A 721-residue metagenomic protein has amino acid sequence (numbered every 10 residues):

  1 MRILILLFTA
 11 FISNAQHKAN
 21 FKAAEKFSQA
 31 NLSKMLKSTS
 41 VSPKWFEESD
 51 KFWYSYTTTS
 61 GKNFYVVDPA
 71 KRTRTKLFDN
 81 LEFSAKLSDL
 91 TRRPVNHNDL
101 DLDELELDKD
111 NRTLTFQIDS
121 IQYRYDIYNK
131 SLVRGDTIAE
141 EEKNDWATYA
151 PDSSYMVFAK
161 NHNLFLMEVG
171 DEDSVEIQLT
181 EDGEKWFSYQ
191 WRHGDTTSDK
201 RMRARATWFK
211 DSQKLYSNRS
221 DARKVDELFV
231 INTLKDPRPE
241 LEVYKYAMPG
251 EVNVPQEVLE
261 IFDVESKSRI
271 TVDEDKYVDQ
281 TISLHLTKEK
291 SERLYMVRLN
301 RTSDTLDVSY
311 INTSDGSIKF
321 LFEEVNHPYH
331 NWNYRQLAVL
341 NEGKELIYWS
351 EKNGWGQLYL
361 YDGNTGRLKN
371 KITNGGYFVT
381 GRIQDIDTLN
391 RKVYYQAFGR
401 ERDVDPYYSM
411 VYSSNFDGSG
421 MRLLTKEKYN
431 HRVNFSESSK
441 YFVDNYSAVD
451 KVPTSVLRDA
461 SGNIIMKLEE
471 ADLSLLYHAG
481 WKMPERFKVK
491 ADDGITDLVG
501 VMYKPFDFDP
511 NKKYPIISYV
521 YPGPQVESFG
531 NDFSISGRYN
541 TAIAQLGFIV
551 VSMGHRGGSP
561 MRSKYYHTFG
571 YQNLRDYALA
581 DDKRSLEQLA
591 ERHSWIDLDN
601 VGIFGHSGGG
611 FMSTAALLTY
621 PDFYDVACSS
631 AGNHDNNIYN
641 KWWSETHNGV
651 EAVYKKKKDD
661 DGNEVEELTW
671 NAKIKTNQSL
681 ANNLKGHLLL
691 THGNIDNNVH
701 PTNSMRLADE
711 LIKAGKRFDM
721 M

Functional and structural regions predicted by a protein language model:
M1-F21: Bacterial Sec-dependent N-terminal signal peptides
I3-L7, N144, T646: A structural preference for long, well-packed, hydrophobic secondary-structure segments
N14, F27, K51, T58-S60 (+20 more regions): A generic structural signal for solvent-exposed, polar alpha-helical segments
Q16-P453, L457-R458: Beta-propeller folds
P43, E227, S283-H285, S291 (+2 more regions): Serine-hydrolase catalytic core recognition
